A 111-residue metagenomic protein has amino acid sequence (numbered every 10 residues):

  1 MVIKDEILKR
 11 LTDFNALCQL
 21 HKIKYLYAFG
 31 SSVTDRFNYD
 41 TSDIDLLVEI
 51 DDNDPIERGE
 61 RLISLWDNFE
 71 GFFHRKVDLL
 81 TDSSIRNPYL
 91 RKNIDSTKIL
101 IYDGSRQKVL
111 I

Functional and structural regions predicted by a protein language model:
M1-Y27, V33-D40, D51-I111: Catalytic core of pol beta-like nucleotidyltransferases
S42-I44: Change "...and in nucleic-acid phosphodiester-cleaving endonucleases..." to "...and in nucleic-acid processing enzymes
